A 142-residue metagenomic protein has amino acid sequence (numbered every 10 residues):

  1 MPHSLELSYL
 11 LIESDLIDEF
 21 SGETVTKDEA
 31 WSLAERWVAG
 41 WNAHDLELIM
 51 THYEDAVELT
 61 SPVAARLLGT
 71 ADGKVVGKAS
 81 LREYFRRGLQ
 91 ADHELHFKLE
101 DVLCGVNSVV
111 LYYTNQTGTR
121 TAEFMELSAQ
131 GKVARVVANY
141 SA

Functional and structural regions predicted by a protein language model:
P2-T51, D55: Short, low-complexity N-terminal intrinsically disordered segments enriched in polar/charged residues
S4-G22, G88-A142: A beta-strand edge to alpha-helix "cap/lid" segment located at domain peripheries
I17, E29-A30, S61, A65 (+1 more regions): General secondary-structure edge motif
K27, L48, E54-E100: A solvent-exposed, acidic/Ser-Thr-rich amphipathic alpha-helical stretch
R36, E54, L59, K74 (+2 more regions): Secondary-structure boundary/capping motif
W37, I49, V57, L81 (+3 more regions): Hydrophobic pocket/interface hotspot
